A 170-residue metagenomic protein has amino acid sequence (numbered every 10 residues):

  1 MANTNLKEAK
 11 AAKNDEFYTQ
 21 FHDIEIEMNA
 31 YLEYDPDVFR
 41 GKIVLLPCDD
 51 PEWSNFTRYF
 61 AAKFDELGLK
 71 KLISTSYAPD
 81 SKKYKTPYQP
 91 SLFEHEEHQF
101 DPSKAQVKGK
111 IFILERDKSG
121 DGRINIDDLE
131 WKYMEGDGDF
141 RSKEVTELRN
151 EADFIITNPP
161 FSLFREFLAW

Functional and structural regions predicted by a protein language model:
M1-E135, R141: S-adenosyl-L-methionine
E33-Y34, R141-T146, P159, E166-F167: Catalytic micro-motifs at enzyme active sites that drive phosphoryl/nucleotidyl and oxygen chemistry
P47-D50, N55, D153-W170: Conserved Class I SAM-dependent methyltransferase catalytic core
E144-F154: A short acidic, Gly/Pro-enriched loop at the edge of an enzyme's catalytic core that lines a small-molecule cofactor
